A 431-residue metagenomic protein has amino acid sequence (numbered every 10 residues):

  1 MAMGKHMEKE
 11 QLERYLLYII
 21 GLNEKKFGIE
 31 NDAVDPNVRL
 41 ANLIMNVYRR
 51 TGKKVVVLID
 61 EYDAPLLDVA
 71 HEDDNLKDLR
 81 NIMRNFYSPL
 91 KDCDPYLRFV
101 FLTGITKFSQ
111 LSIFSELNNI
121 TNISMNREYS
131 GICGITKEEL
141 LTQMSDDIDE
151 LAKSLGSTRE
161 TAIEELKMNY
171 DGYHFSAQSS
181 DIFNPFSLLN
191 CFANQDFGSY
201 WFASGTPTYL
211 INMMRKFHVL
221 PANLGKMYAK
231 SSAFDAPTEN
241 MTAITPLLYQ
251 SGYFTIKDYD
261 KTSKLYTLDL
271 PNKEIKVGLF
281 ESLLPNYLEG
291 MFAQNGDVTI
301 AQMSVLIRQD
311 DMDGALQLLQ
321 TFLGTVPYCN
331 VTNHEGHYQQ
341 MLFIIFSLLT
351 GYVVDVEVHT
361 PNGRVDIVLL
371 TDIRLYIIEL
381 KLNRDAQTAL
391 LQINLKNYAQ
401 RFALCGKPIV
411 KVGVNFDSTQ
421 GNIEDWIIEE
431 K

Functional and structural regions predicted by a protein language model:
M1-H334, L349-T350: Phosphate-binding site recognition
N46-T51, I345-D372: Active-site metal-binding core of divalent-cation-utilizing nuclease and nuclease-like domains
V56, R374-Y376, V410: Structural motif
L76-I82, L382-A399: Mg2+/Mn2+-dependent nuclease catalytic core
F86-C93, P246-F254, F343-S347, Q392-V412: Metal-dependent nuclease catalytic cores in nucleic-acid-processing enzymes, especially RNase H-like/related
L342, V365-L382, K396: Conserved catalytic cores of phosphodiester-cleaving nucleases, focusing on short active-site segments
R401, C405-K431: Domain-level recognition of nuclease-like catalytic cores that cleave nucleotide substrates
